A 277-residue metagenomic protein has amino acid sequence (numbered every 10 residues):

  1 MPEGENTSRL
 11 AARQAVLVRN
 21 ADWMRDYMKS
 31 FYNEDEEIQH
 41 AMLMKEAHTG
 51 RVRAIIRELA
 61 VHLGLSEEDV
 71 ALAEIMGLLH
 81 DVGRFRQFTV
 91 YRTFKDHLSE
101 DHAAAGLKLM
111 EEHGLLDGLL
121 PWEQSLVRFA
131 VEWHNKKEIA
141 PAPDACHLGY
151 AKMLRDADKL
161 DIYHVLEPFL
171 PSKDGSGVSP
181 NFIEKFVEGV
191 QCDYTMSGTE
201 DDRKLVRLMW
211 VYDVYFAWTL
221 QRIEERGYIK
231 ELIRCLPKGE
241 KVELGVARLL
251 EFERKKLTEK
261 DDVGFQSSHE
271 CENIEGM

Functional and structural regions predicted by a protein language model:
P2-V16, A41-G50, A54-S66, L79 (+2 more regions): Divalent metal-dependent phosphate-bond-processing catalytic cores, especially two-metal-ion Mg2+/Mn2+ enzymes that act
A21-R51, G83-D96: Active-site flanking loop/helix segments enriched in acidic
K29, R53-R57, G83, E111 (+1 more regions): Amphipathic, well-packed alpha-helical segments that form the structural scaffold of globular domains
R51-L59, E100-G114: An active-site-proximal "capping" alpha-helix that borders the catalytic cofactor pocket
V61-G64, Q87-Y91, L115: Short, flexible helix-adjacent loops and helix caps
G64-I75, L116-E132, C146-M153: Acidic/histidine metal-binding catalytic segments
V70-K95, G106, L126-K137: His-Asp-centered metal-binding catalytic motifs of divalent-metal-dependent phosphohydrolases/nucleases
T89-H102, S172-D174: Post-HEXXH active-site segment of zinc metalloproteases
